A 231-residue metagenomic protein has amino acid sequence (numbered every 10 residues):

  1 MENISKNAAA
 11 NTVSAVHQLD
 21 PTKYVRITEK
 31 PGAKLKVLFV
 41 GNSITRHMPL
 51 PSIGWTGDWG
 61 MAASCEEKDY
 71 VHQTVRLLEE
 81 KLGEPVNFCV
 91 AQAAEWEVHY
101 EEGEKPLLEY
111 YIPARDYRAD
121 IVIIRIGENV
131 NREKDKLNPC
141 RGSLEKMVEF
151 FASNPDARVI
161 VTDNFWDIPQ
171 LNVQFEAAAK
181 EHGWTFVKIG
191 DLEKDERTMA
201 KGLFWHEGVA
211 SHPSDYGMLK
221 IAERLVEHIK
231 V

Functional and structural regions predicted by a protein language model:
M1-V40, I44-A63, R76, E80-P85 (+4 more regions): N-terminal secretory targeting modules
K23-Y24, P31, K36-L38, R46-K134: Conserved SGNH/GDSL esterase-like catalytic core that processes O-acyl groups on lipids and polysaccharides
G57-C65, E133-L137, V161-N164, E207-S211: Second-shell loop/turn segments in exported
Q73-K81, K146, F150, N154 (+2 more regions): Alpha-helical structural signal in soluble globular domains
N87-C89, R158, G183-T185: Conserved beta-strand segments of alpha/beta enzyme cores
K105-P106, L137-K146: Charged helix-capping and loop-helix junction motifs
I123-R132, E145-A177: Active-site segments of SGNH/GDSL-like serine hydrolases that catalyze O-acetyl group transfer/hydrolysis on lipids
F165-V231: Catalytic His-Asp segment of secreted/periplasmic serine-dependent ester chemistry enzymes
